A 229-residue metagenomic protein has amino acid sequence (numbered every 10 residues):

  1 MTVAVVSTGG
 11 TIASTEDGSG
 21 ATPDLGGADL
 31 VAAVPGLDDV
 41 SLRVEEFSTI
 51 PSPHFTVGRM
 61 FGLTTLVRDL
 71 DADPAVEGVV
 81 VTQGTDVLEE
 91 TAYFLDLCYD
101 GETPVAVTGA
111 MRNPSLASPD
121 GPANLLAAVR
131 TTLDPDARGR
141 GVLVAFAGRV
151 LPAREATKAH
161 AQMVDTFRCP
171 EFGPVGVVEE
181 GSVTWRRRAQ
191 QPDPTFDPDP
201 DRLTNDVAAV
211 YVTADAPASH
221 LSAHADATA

Functional and structural regions predicted by a protein language model:
M1-D69: ATP/NTP phosphate-donor binding region
T2, V6, A33-G36, P152-A229: Accessory alpha-helical/coil subdomains and C-terminal extensions that flank or cap enzyme catalytic cores
V6-T8, V81-Q83, A106-G109, G141-A147 (+1 more regions): Short beta-strand segments
G10-A13, Q83-E89, R149-L151: Gly/Ser/Thr-rich loops at beta-strand to alpha-helix junctions that form or flank small-molecule/cofactor-binding
S14-T15, V87-A92, G121-L125: Short glycine/serine/threonine-rich phosphate/pyrophosphate-binding segments that cradle anionic phosphate groups
D73-L88, A227-A229: Short acidic, glycine-rich surface-loop motifs adjacent to enzyme active sites
V81-T103: Short Gly/Thr/Asp-enriched flexible loops that form oxyanion-binding sites at enzyme active sites
V107-E180: Internal gly/pro-rich beta-alpha loop/helix module that stabilizes soluble enzyme cofactors or their anionic handles
